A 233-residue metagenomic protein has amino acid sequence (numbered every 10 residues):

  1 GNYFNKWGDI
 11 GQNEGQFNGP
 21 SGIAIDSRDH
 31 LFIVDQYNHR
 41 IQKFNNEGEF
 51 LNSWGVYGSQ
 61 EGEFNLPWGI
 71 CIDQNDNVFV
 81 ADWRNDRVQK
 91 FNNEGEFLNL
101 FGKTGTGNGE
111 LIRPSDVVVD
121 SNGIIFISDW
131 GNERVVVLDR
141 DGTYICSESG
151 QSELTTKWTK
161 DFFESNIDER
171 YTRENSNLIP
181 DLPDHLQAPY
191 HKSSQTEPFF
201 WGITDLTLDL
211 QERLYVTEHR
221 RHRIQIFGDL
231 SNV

Functional and structural regions predicted by a protein language model:
G1-V233: Eukaryotic scaffold repeat domains enriched in small/polar residues
